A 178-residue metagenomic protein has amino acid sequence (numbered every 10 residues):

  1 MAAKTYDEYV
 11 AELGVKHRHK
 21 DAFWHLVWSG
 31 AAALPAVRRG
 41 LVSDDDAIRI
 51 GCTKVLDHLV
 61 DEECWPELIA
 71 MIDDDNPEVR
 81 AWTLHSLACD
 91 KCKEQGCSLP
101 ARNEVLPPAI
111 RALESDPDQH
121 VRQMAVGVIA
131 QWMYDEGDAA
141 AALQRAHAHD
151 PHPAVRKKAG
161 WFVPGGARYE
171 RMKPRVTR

Functional and structural regions predicted by a protein language model:
M1-A11, S29-V42, D61-D73, K93-L113 (+2 more regions): Amphipathic alpha-helical scaffolding segments comprising HEAT/armadillo-like alpha-solenoid repeats
D7, H19-W24, P35, I50 (+4 more regions): Alpha-solenoid HEAT/ARM repeat scaffold
V15-H19, A31, D46-A47, E62 (+3 more regions): Alpha-helix N-cap/helix-start positions at coil->helix boundaries
V27, D57, A88, A130-Q131 (+1 more regions): Structural signature of alpha-helical solenoid repeat scaffolds
I48-V55, E63-C64, L68-A70, N76-V79: Acidic (E/D-rich), amphipathic helical modules within compact regulatory domains
D90, A112-A125: Long alpha-helical HEAT/HEAT-like repeat alpha-solenoid scaffolds in very large eukaryotic proteins, especially those
A139-A141, P153-K157: Solenoidal tandem-repeat scaffolds enriched in leucines and small polar residues
K157-R168: TPR/TPR-like alpha-solenoid helical repeat scaffolds
